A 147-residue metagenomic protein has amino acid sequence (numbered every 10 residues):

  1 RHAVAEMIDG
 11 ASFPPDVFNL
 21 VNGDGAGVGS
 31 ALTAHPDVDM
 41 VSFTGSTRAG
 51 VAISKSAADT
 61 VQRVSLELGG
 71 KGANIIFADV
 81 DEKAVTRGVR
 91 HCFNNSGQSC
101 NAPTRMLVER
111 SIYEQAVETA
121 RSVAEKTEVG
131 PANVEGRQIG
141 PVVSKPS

Functional and structural regions predicted by a protein language model:
R1-G29: PLP-dependent aminotransferase-like
N19, F43-T44: Short loop/turn and capping residues at structural boundaries
A34-H35, M40, S46-S147: ALDH superfamily catalytic-core signature
